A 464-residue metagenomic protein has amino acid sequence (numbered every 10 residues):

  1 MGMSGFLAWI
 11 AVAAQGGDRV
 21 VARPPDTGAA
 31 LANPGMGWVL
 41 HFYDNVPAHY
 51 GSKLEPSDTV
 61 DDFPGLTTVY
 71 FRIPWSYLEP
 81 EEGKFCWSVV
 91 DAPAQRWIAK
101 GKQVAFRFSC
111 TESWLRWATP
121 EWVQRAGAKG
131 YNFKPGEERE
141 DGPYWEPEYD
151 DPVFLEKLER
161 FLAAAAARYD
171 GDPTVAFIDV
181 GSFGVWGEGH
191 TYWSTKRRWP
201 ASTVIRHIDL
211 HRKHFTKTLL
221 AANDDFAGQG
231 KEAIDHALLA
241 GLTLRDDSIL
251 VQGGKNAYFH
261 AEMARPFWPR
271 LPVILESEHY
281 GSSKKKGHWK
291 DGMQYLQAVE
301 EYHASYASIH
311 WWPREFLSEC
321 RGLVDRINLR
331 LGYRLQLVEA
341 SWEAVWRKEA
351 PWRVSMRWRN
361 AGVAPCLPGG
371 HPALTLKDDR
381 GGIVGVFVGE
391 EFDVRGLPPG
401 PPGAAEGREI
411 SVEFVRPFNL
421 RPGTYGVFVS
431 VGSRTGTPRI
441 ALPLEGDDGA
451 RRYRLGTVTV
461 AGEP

Functional and structural regions predicted by a protein language model:
M1-A11: Bacterial N-terminal signal peptides
G17-F154, P269-E300, A304-E319: N-terminal substrate-binding region of glycoside hydrolase catalytic domains
V69, W97, A165, I178 (+3 more regions): Conserved, mostly hydrophobic/aromatic
R96-K102, F161-V175, R206-L220, E301-Y302: A structural motif corresponding to the C-terminal end of an alpha-helix and its immediate exit/capping segment
N132-R197: Active-site groove signature of glycoside hydrolases
D179-D209, H214-T216, A221-P269: Substrate-binding cleft/loops of secretory-pathway carbohydrate-active enzymes
D225-A227, A237-S341: Substrate-binding cleft of secreted/luminal carbohydrate-active enzymes
D325-P464: Extracellular/luminal regions of secreted and cell-surface proteins that mediate adhesion/ECM remodeling
